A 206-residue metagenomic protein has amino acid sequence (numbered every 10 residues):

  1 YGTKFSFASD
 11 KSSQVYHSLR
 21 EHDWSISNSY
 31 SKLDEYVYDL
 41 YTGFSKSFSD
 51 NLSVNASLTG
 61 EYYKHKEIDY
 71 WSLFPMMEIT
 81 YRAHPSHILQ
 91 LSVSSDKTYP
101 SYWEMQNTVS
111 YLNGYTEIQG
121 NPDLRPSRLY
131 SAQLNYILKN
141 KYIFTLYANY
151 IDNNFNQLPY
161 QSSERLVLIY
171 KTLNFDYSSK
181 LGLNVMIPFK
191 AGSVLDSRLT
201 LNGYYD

Functional and structural regions predicted by a protein language model:
Y1-P75, R82, I143-T145, S179-Y205: Face-selective signature of the C-terminal outer-membrane beta-barrel domain
K11-R20, H65-F74, Y102-S110, Y115-E117 (+2 more regions): Outer-membrane beta-barrel translocator domains and adjoining extracellular loop/strand segments of Gram-negative
T59-Y63, S94-T98, K139: An acidic- and aromatic-residue-enriched active-site/binding cleft used to recognize and process polar
E78, Q90, K97-Y99: A surface-exposed, glycine/aromatic-enriched loop/edge motif typical of exported proteins
S86-S92, F144: Acidic/polar loop patches that form or flank catalytic/metal-binding clefts of enzymes that bind anionic ligands
K97-T145, Y150, L168-G182, P188-K190: Outer-membrane beta-barrel signature, preferentially recognizing the C-terminal barrel domain of Gram-negative
N156, I169-K171, T200, D206: Outer-membrane beta-barrel transmembrane strand signature
